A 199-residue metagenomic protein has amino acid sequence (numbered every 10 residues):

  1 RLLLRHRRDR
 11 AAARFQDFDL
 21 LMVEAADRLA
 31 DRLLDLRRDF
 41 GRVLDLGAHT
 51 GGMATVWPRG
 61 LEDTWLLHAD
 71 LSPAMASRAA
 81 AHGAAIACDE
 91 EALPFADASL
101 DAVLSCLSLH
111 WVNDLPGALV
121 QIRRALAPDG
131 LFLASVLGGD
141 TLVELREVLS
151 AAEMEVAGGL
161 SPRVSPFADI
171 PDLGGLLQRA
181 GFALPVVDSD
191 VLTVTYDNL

Functional and structural regions predicted by a protein language model:
R1-R38: Class I SAM-dependent methyltransferase Rossmann-like catalytic core, especially the SAM/SAH-binding loop
D31, R38-A96, A102, P116-V120: Class I SAM-dependent methyltransferase SAM/SAH-binding core
D63, H82-G83, D129, F182-L184: A generic structural signal for alpha->beta connector loops
L107-H110: Short catalytic micro-motifs in class I SAM-dependent methyltransferases
P116-L131: A short glycine-rich, Lys/Arg-flanked "PGG" loop and its adjoining helix->strand segment in the class I
L133-N198: Conserved catalytic/acceptor-binding region of the Class I
